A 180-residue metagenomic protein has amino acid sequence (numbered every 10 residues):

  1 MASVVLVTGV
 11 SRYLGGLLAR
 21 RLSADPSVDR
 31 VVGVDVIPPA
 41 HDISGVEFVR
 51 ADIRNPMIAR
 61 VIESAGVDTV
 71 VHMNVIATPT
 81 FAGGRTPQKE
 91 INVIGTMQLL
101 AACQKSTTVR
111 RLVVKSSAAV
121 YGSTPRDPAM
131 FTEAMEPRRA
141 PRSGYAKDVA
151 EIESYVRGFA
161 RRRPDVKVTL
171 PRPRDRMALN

Functional and structural regions predicted by a protein language model:
A2-S27: N-terminal Rossmann NAD(P)H-binding glycine-rich loop of SDR-like oxidoreductase domains
T8, V34, V70-I76, L112-A118 (+1 more regions): SDR active-site strand-loop-helix element
S27-V36: Conserved glycine-rich Rossmann-like NAD(P)H-binding loop of the short-chain dehydrogenase/reductase
I43-N55: Rossmann-fold cofactor-recognition segment
I53-I94, K105, S123: NAD(P)H-binding glycine-rich loop region in Rossmannoid oxidoreductase-like domains and their noncatalytic homologs
M97-Y145, T169: Conserved Rossmann-fold NAD(P)-dependent oxidoreductase catalytic core, especially the SDR/UDP-sugar
P141-P171: Active-site Tyr-X1-5-Lys
P164, A178-N180: Glycine/proline-rich active-site loop of Rossmann-fold NAD(P)-dependent oxidoreductases
